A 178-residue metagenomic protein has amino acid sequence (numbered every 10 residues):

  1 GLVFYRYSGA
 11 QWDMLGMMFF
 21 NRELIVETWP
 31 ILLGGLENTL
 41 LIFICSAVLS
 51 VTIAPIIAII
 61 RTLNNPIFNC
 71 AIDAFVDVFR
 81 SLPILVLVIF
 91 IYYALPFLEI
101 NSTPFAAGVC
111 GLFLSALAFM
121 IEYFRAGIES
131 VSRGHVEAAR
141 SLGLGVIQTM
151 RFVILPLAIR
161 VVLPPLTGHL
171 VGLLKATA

Functional and structural regions predicted by a protein language model:
G1-A178: Transmembrane alpha-helices and adjacent helix-loop boundaries
